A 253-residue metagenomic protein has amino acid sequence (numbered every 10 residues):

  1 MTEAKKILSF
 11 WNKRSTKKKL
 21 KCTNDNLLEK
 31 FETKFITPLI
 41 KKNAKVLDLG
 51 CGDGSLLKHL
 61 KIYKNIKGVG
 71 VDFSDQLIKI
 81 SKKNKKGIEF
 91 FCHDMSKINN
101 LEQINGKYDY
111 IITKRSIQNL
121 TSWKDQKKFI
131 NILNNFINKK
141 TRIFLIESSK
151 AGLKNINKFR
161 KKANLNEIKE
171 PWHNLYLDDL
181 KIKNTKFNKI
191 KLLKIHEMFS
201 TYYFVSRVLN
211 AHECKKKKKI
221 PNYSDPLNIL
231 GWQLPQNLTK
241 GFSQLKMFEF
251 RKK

Functional and structural regions predicted by a protein language model:
M1-I40: Conserved class I S-adenosyl-L-methionine
A44-G52: Conserved class I S-adenosyl-L-methionine
D53-I98: Class I SAM-dependent methyltransferase SAM/SAH-binding core
I112: A conserved beta-strand element that flanks and buttresses the S-adenosyl-L-methionine
L120-I132: A short, conserved alpha-helix within the catalytic core of class I
F144-E167: Conserved class I S-adenosyl-L-methionine
P171-N188: Short alpha-helix
F199-K253: A C-terminal cap/extension of S-adenosyl-L-methionine-dependent methyltransferases that defines the acceptor-substrate
